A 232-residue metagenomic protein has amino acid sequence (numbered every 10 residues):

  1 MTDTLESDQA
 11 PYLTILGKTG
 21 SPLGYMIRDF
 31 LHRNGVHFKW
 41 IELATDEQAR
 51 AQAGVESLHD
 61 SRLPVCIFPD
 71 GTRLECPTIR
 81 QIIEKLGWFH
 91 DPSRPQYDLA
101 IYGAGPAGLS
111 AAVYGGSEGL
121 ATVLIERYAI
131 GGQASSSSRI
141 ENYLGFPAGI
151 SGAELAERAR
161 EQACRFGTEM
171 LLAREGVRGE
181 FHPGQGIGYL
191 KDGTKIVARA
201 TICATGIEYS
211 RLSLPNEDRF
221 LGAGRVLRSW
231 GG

Functional and structural regions predicted by a protein language model:
M1-A100, V123: Domain-level signature for proteins that mediate thiol-based redox and metal-cofactor handling
P22-H59, S135-K195: N-terminal Rossmann-like dinucleotide/flavin-binding domain of flavoprotein oxidoreductases that bind FAD/FMN
L23, P106-A107, I130: Hydrophobic/small residue at the entry helix of a nucleotide-binding pocket
F30, S110, Y114, T201: Hydrophobic/aromatic ligand-binding patch that stacks against planar heteroaromatic rings of cofactors or nucleotides
W40, A121-R127, A134: Short beta-strand "acidic-cap" motif of Rossmann-like dinucleotide-binding folds
A44, A129, A148, W230-G231: Short, acidic/turn-prone active-site loops that include or flank metal/cofactor- and phosphate-binding residues
A51-Y102, E118, S135, M170-G232: FAD-binding core/adjacent interface of flavoenzyme oxidoreductases
Q96-L124: N-terminal Rossmann-like FAD-binding beta1-loop-alpha1 element of flavoenzymes
